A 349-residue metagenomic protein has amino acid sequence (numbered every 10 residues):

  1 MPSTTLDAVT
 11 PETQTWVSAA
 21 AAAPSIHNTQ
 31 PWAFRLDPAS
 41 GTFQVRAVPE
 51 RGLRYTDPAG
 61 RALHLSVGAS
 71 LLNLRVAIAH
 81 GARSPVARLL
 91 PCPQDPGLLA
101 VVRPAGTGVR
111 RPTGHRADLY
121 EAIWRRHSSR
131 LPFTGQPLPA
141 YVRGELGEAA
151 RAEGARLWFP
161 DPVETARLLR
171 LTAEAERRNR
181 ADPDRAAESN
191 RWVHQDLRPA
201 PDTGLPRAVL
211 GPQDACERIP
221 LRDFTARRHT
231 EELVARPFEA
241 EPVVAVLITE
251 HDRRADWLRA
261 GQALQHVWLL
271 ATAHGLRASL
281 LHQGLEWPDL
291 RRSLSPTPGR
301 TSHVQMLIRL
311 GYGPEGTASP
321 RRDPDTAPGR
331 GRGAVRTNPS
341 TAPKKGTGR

Functional and structural regions predicted by a protein language model:
M1-R349: Acidic, surface-exposed loops and disordered segments
